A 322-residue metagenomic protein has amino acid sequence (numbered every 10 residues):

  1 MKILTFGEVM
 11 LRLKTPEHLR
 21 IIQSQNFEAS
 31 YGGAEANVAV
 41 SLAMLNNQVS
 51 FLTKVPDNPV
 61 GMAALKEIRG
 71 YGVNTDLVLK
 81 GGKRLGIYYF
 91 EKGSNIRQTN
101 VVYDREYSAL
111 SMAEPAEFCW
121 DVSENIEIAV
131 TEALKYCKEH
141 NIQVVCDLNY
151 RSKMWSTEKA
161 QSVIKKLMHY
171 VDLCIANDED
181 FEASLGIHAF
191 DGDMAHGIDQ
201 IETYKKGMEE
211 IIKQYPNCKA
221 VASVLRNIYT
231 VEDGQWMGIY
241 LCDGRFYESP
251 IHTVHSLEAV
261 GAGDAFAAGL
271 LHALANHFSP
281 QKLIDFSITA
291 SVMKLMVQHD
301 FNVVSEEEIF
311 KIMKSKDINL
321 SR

Functional and structural regions predicted by a protein language model:
M1-L4, R69, T75, S94-F246 (+2 more regions): Ribokinase/PfkB-type carbohydrate-kinase core domain
M1-N74, G93-I96, D104, L110-P115 (+3 more regions): Glycine-rich phosphate/adenosyl-contacting loop at the front of the ribokinase-like
L11, D57, Y150, D180 (+1 more regions): Short, glycine/acidic-enriched loop or turn micro-motifs at the edges of active sites
A34-E35, L85, A267: Short glycine/serine/threonine-rich phosphate/pyrophosphate-binding segments that cradle anionic phosphate groups
L42, N177, G263: Short, conserved phosphate/pyrophosphate- and ester-handling motifs at nucleotide-, phospho-/glycolipid
T53, V78, K153: Glycine- and other small-residue-rich loops at beta-strand/loop junctions that grip anionic moieties
L77-G86: A short, structured active-site edge motif that brings together acidic residues
Y247-K316, L320-R322: Conserved post-catalytic alpha-helical subdomain immediately downstream of the catalytic base and nucleotide-binding
